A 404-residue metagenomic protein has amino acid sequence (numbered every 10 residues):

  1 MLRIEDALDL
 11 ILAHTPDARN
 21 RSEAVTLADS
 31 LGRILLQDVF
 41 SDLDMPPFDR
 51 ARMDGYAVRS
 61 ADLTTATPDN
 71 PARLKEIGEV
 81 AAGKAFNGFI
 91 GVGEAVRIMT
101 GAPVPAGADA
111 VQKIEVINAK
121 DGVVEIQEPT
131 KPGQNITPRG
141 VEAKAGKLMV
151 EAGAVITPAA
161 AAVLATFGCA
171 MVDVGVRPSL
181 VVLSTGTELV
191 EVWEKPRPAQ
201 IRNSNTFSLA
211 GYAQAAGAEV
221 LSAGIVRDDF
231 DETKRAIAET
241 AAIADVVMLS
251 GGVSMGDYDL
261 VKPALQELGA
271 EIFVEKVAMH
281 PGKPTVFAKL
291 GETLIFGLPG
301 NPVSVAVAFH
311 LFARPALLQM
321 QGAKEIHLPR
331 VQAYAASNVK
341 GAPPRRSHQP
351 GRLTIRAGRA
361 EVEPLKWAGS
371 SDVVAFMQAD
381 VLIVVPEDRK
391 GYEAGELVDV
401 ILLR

Functional and structural regions predicted by a protein language model:
M1-L8, A170-L298, P302-A308: Helix-rich terminal scaffold detector
M1-T65, N70: Intrinsically disordered, low-complexity, positively charged segments
L2, E23-A28, Q37, G83 (+2 more regions): Flexible glycine/proline-rich
L2, Y56-S222, R227, E361-V362 (+3 more regions): Short, glycine/charged-enriched hinge/interface segments at domain edges or termini
L2-D6, S22-D29, M53, P71 (+22 more regions): Conserved active-site and cofactor/substrate-binding residues in soluble primary-metabolism enzymes
D9-N20, L36, F40, V141 (+16 more regions): Generic secondary-structure signature for well-ordered alpha-helical cores
L35, P47-F48, E76, F86 (+8 more regions): Short, conserved secondary-structure segments in the cores of folded domains
